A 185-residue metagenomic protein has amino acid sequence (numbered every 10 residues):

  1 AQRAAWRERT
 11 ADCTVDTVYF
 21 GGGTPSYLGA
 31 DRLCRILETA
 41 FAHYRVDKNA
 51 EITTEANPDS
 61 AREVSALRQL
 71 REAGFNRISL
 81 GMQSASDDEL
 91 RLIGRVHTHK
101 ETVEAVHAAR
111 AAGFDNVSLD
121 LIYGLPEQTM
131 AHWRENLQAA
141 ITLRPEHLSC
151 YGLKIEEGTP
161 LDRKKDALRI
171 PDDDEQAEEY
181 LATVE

Functional and structural regions predicted by a protein language model:
A1-R9, C13-E185: C-terminal scaffold of the Radical SAM
